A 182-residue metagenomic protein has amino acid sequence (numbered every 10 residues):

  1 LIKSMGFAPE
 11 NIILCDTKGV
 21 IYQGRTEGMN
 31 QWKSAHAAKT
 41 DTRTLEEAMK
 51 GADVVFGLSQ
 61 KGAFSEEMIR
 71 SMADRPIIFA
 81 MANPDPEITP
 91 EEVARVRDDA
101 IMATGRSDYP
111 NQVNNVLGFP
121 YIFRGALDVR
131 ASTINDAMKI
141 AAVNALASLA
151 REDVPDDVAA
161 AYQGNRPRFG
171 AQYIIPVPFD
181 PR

Functional and structural regions predicted by a protein language model:
L1-Q60: Glycine-rich phosphate/diphosphate-binding loop of Rossmann-like nucleotide-binding domains
L1-S4, E47, G51-V54, E67 (+4 more regions): Alpha-helical scaffold segments in soluble metabolic enzymes
E27-G28, K33-A35, R70, D99 (+2 more regions): Alpha-helix boundary/interfacial micro-motifs
G28-N30, S65, N135, P155: Ser/Thr-centered flexible coil motifs
T42, E46-D98, N115, R130: Long hydrophobic segments that form regular secondary structure
A80-P181: Adenosine-phosphate binding glycine-rich loop
